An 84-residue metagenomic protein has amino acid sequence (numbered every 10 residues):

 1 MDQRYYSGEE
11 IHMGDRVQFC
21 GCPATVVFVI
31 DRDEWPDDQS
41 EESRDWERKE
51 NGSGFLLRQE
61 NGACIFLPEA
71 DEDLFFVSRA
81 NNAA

Functional and structural regions predicted by a protein language model:
M1-M13: Mixed-charge, Lys/Arg-rich low-complexity intrinsically disordered regions
S7, C20-C22, E60: Short strand-coil-strand connectors
C22-D37: Short beta-strand-centered aromatic/proline hotspots
E42-S43: Terminal, intrinsically disordered low-complexity segments enriched in charged/polar and proline residues
R48-A84: Intrinsically disordered, low-complexity, charged/polar segments
